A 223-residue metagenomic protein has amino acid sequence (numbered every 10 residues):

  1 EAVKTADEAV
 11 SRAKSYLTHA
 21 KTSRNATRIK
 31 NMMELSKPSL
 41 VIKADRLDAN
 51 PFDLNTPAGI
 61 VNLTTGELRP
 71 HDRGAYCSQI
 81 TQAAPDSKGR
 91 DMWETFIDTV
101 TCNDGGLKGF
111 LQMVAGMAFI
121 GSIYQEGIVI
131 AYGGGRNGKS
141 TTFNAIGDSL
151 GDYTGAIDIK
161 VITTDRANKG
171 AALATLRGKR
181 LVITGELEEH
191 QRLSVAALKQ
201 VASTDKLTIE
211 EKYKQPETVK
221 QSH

Functional and structural regions predicted by a protein language model:
E1-A6, H19: Noncatalytic partner-interaction/assembly domains of nucleic-acid and motor enzyme complexes, especially the accessory
A9-K14, R46-A49, D53-R180: P-loop NTPase catalytic core of nucleic-acid-dependent motor ATPases
A13-I60: Extended, Lys/Arg-enriched charged tracts that mediate electrostatic binding to polyanionic substrates
G121, D148-D152, E189, Q200-L207: Short, well-ordered loop/turn and helix-capping segments at boundaries between secondary-structure elements and domains
G133-N137, L187-E189, K214: An acidic- and aromatic-residue-enriched active-site/binding cleft used to recognize and process polar
T154-I159, R192-V195, L207-K212: Acidic/polar loop patches that form or flank catalytic/metal-binding clefts of enzymes that bind anionic ligands
A171-R177, E210-H223: AAA+/SF3 P-loop NTPase mechanochemical coupling elements
R180-T204, E217: Conserved AAA+/SF3 P-loop NTPase catalytic/coupling segment centered on the Walker-B
